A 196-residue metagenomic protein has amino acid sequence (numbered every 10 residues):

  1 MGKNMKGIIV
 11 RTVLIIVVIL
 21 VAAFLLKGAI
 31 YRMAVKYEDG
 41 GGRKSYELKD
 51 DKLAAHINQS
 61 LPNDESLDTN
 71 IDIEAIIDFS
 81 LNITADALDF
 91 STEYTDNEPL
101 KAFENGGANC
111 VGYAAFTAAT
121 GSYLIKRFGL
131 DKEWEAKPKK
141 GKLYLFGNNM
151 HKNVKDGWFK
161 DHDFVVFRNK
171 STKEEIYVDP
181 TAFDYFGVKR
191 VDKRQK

Functional and structural regions predicted by a protein language model:
M1-I8: N-terminal Lys/Arg-rich, disordered targeting/topogenic segments
R11, I15, S80-T84, I176-Y177: Alpha-helical and coiled-coil interaction segments, frequently adjacent to or embedded within charge-biased
R11-A29: Hydrophobic membrane-insertion alpha-helices, especially the h-region of bacterial N-terminal signal peptides
G28-Y37: Sec-dependent signal peptide cleavage junction
D39-A108, K173, D184: Secondary-structure boundary elements
N63, A115-K196: Hydrophobic/aromatic-rich core segments of domains that either
I71-F79, G112, F116-Y123: Extracytoplasmic/secreted proteins, especially bacterial periplasmic and envelope-associated proteins
